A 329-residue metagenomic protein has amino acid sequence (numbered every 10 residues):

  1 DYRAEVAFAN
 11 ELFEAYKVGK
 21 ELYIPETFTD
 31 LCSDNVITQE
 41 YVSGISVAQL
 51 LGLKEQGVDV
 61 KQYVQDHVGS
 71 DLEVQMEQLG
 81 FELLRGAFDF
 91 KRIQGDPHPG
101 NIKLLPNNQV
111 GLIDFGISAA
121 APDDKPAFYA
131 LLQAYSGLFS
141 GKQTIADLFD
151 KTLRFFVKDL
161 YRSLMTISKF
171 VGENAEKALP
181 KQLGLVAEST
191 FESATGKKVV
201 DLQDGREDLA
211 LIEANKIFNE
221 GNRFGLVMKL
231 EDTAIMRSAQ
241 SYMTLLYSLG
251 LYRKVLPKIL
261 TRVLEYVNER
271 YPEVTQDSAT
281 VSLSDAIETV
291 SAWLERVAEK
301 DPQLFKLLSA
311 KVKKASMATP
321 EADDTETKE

Functional and structural regions predicted by a protein language model:
D1-E329: Conserved catalytic cores of large enzyme domains
